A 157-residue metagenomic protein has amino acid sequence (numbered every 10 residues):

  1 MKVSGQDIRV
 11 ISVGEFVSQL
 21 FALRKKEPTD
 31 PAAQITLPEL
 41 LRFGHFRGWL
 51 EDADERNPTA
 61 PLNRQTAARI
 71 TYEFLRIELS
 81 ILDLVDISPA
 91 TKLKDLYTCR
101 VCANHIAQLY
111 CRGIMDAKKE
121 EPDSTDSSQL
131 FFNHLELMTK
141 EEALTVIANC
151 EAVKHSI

Functional and structural regions predicted by a protein language model:
M1-A68, Y72-H105, D116-K140, N149-I157: Feature responds to low-complexity, polar/acidic, surface-exposed segments characteristic of secreted/exported proteins
